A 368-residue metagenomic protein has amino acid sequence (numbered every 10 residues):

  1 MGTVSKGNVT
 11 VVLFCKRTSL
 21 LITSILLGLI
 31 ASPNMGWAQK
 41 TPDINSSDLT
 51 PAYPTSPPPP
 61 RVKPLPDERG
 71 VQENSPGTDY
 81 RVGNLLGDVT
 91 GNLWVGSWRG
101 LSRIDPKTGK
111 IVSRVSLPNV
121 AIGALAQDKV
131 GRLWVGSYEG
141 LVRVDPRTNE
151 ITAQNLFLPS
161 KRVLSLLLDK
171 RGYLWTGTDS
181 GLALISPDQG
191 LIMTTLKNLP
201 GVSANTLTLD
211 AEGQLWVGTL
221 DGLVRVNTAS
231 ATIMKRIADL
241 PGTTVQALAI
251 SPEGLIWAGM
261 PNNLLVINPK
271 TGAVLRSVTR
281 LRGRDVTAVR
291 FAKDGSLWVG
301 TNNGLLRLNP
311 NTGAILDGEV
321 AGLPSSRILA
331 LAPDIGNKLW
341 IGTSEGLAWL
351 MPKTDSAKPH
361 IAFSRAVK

Functional and structural regions predicted by a protein language model:
V4-G7, F14, D43-T50, P58 (+8 more regions): Short coil-to-beta transitions that initiate beta-strands within beta-rich domains
I22-A31: Bacterial N-terminal signal peptides
N92-W94, R132-W134, L174-W175, Q214-W216 (+3 more regions): Conserved beta-propeller blade signature
G96-V112: Beta-propeller domains
W98, Y138, D179, L220 (+5 more regions): Short loop/turn segments immediately following the C-termini of beta-strands
S102-R103, V142-R143, A183-L184, V224-R225 (+3 more regions): WD40 beta-propeller blade core
D105-G109, D145-N149, S186-G190, N227-A231 (+3 more regions): Short loop/turn segments that connect beta-strands within beta-propeller blades
T206-L207, E212-P310: Eukaryotic tandem repeat interaction scaffolds
